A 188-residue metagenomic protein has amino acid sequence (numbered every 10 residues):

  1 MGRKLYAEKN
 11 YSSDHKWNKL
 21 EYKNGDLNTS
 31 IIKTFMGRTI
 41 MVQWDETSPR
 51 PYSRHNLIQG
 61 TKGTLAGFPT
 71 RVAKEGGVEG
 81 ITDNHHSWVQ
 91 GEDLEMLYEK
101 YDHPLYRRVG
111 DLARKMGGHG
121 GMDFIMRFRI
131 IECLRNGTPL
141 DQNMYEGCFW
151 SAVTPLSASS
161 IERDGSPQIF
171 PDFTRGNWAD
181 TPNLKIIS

Functional and structural regions predicted by a protein language model:
M1-S53, L57: Rossmann-like dinucleotide-binding domain that binds NAD(P)(H)
P49-S188: C-terminal helical cap and adjacent loop that interface with cofactors, partners, or active-site loops
